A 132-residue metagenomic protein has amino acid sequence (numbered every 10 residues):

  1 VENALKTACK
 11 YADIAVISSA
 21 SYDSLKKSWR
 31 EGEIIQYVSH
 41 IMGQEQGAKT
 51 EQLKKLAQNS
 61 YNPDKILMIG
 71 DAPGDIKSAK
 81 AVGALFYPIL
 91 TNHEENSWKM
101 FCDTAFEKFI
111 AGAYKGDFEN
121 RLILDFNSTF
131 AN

Functional and structural regions predicted by a protein language model:
V1-D13, S21-N132: C-terminal cap/substrate-recognition subdomain and adjoining C-terminal extension of metal-dependent phosphatase-like
S18: Conserved phosphate-coupling serine/threonine residues in phosphotransfer and NTP-handling enzymes
